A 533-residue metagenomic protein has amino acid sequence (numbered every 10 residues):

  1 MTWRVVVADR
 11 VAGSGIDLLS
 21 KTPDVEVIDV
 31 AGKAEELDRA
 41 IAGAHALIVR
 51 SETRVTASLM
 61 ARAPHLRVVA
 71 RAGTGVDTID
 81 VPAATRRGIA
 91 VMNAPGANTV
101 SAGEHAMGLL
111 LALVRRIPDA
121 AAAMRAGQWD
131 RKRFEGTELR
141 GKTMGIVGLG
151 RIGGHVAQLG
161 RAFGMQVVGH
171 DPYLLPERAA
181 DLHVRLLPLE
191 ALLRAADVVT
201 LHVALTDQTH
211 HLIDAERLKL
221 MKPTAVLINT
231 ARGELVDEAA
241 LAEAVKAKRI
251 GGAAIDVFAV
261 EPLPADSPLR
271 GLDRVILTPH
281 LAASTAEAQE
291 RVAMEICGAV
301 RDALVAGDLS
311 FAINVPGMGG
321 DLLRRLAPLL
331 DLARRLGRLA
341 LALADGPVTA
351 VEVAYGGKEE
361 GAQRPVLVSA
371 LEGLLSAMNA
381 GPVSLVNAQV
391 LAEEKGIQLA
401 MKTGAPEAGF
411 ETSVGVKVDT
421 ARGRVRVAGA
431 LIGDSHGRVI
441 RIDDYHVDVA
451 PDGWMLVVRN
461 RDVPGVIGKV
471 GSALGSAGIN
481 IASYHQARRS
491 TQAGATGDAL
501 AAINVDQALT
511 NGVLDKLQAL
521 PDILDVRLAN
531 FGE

Functional and structural regions predicted by a protein language model:
M1-M92, D214, Q492: An N-terminal-biased, well-structured beta-alpha scaffold segment characteristic of Rossmann-like dinucleotide-binding
T2-D17, V25-I28, E35, N93-G103 (+9 more regions): Structural/interface elements that position substrates and couple domains in central-metabolism enzymes
D29-A31, R50, A72-G73, G88-V100 (+4 more regions): Short beta->alpha connector loops at strand-helix junctions that form conserved, small/polar/Pro-enriched
T53-L59, P172-P268: Rossmann-like adenosine-cofactor binding region
R87, P95-T143, H155-A162, D308-F311: Phosphate-binding beta-alpha-beta segment of Rossmann-like dinucleotide-binding domains, i.e., the NAD(P)
R87, V91-M92, T224-L343, R364 (+1 more regions): Rossmann-like dinucleotide-binding domain for NAD(H)/NADP(H)
L149-G150: Glycine-rich Rossmann-fold phosphate-binding loop(s) that bind the pyrophosphate of adenine dinucleotide cofactors
V315-E533: A conserved regulatory-domain signal marking ACT and ACT-like small-molecule sensing domains and adjacent regulatory
